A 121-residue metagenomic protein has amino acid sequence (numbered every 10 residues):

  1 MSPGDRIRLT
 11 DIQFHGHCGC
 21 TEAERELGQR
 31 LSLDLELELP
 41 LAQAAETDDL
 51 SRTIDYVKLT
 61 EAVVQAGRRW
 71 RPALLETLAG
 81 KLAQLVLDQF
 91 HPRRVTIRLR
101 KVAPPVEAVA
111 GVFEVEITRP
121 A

Functional and structural regions predicted by a protein language model:
M1-A121: N-terminal, polar/charged subdomain of small-to-medium soluble alpha/beta proteins
